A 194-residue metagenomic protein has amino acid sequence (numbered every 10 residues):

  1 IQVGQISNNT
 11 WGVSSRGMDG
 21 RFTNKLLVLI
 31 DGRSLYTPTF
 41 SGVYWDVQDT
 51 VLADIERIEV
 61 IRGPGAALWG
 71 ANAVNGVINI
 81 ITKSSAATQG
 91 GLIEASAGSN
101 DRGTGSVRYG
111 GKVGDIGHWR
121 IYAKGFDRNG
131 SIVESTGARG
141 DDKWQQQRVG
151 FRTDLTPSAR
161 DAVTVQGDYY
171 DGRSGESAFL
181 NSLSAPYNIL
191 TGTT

Functional and structural regions predicted by a protein language model:
I1, I58-E59, I78-I80, I121: Non-catalytic regulatory/gating segments with a bias toward low-complexity or hydrophobic composition
I1-S34, E56: Extracytoplasmic beta-strand/coil segments of soluble accessory domains associated with Gram-negative outer-membrane
Q2-W11, T39-S41, G70-V74: Short, glycine-/polar-rich solvent-exposed loops and beta-turns at beta-strand/coil boundaries
T10, W45, A73-N75, S96 (+3 more regions): Transmembrane beta-barrel architecture of outer-membrane proteins
S34-R62: Short acidic/polar hinge/loop motifs at secondary-structure boundaries that mediate gating or recognition
F40, S131-S135, A162-T191: Outer-membrane beta-barrel and related beta-rich outer-membrane complex signature in Gram-negative bacteria
V47, A97-S99, R139-Q145, A185-T194: Replace "Gram-negative outer membrane beta-barrel proteins" with "bacterial and organellar outer membrane beta-barrel
A97-D127, T136-G175: Transmembrane beta-barrel wall of Gram-negative outer-membrane proteins
